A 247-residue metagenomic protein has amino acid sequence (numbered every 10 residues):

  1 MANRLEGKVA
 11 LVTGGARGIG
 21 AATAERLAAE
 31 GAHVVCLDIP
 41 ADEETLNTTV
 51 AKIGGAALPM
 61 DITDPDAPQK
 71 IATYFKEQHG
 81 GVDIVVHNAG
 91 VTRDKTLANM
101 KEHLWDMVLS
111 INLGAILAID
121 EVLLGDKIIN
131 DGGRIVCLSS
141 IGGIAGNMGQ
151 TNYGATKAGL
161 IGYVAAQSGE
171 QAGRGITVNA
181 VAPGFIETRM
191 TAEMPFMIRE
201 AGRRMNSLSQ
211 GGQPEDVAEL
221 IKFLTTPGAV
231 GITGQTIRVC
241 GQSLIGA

Functional and structural regions predicted by a protein language model:
E30-L46: Conserved glycine-rich Rossmann-like NAD(P)H-binding loop of the short-chain dehydrogenase/reductase
T96-L97, L104-D106, G202: Substrate-binding pocket helix/loop in short-chain dehydrogenase/reductase
D120, T156, V164: Active-site helix of classical SDR
G125, G169-E170, V230: Alpha-helical segment proximal to the catalytic Tyr-Lys
G132, A172, T177, I232-G234: Short, small/polar-rich loop/turn modules that mediate ligand/substrate recognition or access, typified
S140: Residue(s) in the substrate-gating loop at a strand-loop-helix junction that position the organic substrate next
A145-M148, K222, T233-A247: Short C-terminal tail/terminal secondary-structure segment of NAD(P)H-dependent dehydrogenase/reductase domains
